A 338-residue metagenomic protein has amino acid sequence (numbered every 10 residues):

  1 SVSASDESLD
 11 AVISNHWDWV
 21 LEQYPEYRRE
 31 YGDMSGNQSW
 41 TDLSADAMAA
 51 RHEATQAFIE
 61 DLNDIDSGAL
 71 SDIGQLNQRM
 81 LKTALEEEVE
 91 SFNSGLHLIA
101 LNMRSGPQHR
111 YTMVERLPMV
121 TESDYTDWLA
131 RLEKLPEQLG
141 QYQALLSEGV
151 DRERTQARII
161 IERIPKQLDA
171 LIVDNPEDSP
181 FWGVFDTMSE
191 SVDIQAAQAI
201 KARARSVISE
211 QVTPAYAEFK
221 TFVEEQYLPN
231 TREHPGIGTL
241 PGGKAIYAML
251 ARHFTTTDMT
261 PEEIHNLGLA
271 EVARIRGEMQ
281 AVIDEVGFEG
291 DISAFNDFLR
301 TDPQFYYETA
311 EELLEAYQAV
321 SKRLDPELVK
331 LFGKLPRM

Functional and structural regions predicted by a protein language model:
V2-M338: N-terminal maturation segment of proteins
